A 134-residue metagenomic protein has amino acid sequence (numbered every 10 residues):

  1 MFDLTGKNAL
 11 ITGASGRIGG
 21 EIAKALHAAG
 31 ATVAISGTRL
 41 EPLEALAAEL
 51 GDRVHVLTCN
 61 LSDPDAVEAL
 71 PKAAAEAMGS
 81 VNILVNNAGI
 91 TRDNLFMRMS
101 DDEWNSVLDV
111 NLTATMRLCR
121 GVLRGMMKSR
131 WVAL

Functional and structural regions predicted by a protein language model:
K7, G79-V81, M126-L134: Active-site loop of short-chain dehydrogenase/reductase
N8, S15-R17: Conserved glycine-rich cofactor-binding loop
A29-A45: Conserved glycine-rich Rossmann-like NAD(P)H-binding loop of the short-chain dehydrogenase/reductase
D52, A73-L84, R92, E103: A glycine-rich helix->loop->beta "capping" turn within Rossmann-like NAD(P)(H)-dependent oxidoreductase domains
T58-L70, D101: The beta1-alpha1 cofactor-binding region of Rossmann-like NAD(H)/NADP(H)-dependent oxidoreductases
L95-F96, E103-L108: Substrate-binding pocket helix/loop in short-chain dehydrogenase/reductase
C119-R120: A short, exposed helix-loop element centered on a Lys and neighboring polar residues
